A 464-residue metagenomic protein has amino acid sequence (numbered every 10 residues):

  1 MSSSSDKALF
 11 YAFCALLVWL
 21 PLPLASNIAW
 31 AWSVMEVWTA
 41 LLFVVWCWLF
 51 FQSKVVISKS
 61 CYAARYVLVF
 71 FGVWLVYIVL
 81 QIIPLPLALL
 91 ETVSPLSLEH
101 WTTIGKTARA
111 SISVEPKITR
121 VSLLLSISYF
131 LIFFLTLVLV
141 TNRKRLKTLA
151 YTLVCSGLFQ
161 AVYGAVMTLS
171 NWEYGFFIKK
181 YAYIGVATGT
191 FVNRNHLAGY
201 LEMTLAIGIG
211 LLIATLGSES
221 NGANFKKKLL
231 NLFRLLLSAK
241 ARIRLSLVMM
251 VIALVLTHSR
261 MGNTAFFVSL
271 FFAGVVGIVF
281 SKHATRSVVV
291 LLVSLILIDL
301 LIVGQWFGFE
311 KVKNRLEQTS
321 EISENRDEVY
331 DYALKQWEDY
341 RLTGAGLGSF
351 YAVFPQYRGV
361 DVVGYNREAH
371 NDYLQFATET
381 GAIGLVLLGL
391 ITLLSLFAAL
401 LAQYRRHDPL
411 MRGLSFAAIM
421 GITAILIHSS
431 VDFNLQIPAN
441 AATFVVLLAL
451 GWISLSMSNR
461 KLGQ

Functional and structural regions predicted by a protein language model:
S2-P23, E36-W48, Y66-L75, V79-I82 (+5 more regions): Alpha-helical transmembrane segments of multi-pass inner-membrane proteins
L22, W101-P116, I178-T190, E324 (+3 more regions): Juxtamembrane membrane-water interface segments that cap and precede transmembrane helices
P23-N27, A31: Transmembrane alpha-helix/interfacial motif
F51-A64: Membrane-helix interface linkers and caps
Q81, N193, D327-R367, Y373-F376 (+1 more regions): TM-adjacent membrane-interface loops and short helices in multi-pass inner/ER membrane proteins
I82-W101, Y163-F177, W306-A345: Aromatic-rich transmembrane-lumenal/periplasmic boundary elements in polytopic membrane proteins
P86-I118, I127, N193, A333 (+1 more regions): Membrane-interface coil-to-helix junctions
L316-E324, D361-R367, L410, L414: Short, contiguous acidic/charged loop-to-helix segments that flank catalytic cores in large enzymes
